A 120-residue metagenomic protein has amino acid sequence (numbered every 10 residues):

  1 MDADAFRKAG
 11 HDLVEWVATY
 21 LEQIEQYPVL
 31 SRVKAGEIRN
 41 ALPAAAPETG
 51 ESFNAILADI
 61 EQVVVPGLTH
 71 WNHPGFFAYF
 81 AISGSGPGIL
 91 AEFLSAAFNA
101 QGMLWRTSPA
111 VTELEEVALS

Functional and structural regions predicted by a protein language model:
M1-S120: N-terminal entrance/gating region of PLP-dependent enzymes' catalytic architecture
